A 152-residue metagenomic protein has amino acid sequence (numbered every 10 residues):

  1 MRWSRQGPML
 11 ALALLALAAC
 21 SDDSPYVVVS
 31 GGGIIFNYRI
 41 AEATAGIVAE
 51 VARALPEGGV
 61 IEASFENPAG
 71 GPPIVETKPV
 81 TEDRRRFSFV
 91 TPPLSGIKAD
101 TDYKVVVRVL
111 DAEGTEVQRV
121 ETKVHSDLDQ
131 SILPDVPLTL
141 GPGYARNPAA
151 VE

Functional and structural regions predicted by a protein language model:
M1-S21: Sec-dependent bacterial lipoprotein signal peptides
C20-I40, I132-E152: Short, compositionally biased P/S/T/A/G/V-rich stretches that sit at domain boundaries
S30-V51, P56-E57: Contiguous beta-strand segments within globular domains
S64-P72, A112-G114: Change "in extracellular beta-sheet-rich domains … of secreted and cell-surface proteins" to "in beta-sheet-rich domains
P68-F87, E121-S126: Solvent-exposed serine/threonine-rich low-complexity stretches and specific carbohydrate-binding patches
L94-T101: Surface-exposed, short loops/turns at beta-strand junctions within beta-sandwich domains
D102-V106: Short, conserved beta-strand segments of beta-strand-rich sandwich/propeller modules, principally
R108-V120: Short acidic/polar inter-strand loop motif in beta-rich domains
